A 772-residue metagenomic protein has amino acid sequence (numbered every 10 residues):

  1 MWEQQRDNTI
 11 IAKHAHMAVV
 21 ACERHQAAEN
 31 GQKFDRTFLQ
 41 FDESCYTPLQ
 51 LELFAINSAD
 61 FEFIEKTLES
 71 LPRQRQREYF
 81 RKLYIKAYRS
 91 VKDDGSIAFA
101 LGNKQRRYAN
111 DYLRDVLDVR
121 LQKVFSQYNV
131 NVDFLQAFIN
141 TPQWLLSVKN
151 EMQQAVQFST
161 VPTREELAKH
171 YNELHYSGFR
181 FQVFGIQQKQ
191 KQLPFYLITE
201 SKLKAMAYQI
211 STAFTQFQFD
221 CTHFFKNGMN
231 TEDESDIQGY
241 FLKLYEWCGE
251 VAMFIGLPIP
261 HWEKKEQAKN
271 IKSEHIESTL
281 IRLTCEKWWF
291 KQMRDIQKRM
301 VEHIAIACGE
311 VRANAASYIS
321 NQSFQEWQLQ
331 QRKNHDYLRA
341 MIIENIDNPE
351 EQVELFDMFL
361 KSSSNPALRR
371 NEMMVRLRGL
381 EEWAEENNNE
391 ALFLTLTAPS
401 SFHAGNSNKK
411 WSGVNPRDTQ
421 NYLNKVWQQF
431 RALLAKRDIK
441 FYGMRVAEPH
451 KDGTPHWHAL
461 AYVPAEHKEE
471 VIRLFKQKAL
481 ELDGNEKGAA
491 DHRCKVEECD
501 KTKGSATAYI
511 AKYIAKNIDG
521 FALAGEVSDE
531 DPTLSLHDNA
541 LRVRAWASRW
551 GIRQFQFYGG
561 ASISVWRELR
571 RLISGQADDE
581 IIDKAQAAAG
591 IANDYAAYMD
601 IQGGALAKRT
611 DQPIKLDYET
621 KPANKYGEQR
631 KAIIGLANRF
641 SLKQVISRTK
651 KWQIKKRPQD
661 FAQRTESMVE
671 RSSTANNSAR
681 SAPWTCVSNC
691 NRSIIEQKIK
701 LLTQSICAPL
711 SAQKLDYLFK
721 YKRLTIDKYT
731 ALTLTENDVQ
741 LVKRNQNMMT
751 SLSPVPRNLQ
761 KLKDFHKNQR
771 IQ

Functional and structural regions predicted by a protein language model:
M1-G453, A465-Q772: Right-hand nucleic-acid polymerase module
L460-P464: Short hydrophobic/aromatic beta-strand micro-patches that form the beta-sheet surface supporting nucleotide- or nucleic
